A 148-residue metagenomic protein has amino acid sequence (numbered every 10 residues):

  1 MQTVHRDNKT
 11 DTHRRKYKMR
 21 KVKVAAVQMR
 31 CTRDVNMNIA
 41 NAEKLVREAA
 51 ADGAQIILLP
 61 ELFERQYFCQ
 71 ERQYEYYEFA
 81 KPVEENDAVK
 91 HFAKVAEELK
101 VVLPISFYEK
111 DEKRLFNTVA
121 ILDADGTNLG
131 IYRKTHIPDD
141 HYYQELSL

Functional and structural regions predicted by a protein language model:
R6-K18: Short, Lys/Arg-enriched N-terminal segments with co-localized hydrophobic residues within the first ~10-30 amino acids
K21-R33, T118, I131-K134: Active-site-proximal beta-strand elements of phosphoester/diester hydrolases
V24, N38, V46-E75, A96 (+1 more regions): Active-site beta-strand/loop signature of hydrolases that rely on acidic residues for catalysis
Q28-L45: N-terminal phosphate-binding loop and adjacent alpha-helix
Y76-K90: A short acidic, glycine-rich active-site loop that binds or catalyzes chemistry on phosphate/adenosine moieties
K81-E84, K94, K110-L148: Active-site catalytic loop in hydrolytic enzyme cores
E98, V102-E112: Short, conserved loop-to-beta-strand elements that form functional interface hotspots
